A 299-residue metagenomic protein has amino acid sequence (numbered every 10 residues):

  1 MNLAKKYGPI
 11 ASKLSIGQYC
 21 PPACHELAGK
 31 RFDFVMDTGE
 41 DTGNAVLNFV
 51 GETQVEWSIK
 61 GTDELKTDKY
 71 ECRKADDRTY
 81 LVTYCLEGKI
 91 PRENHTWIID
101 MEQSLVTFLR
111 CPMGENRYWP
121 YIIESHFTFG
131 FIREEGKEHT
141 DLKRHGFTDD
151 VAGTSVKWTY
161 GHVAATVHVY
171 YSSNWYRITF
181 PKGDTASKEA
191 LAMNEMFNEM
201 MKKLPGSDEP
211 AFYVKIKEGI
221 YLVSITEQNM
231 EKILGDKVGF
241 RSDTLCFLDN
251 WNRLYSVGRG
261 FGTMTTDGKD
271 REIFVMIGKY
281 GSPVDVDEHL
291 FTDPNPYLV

Functional and structural regions predicted by a protein language model:
M1-Q54, S58-K60, P296-L298: Hydrophobic, helix-prone linear segments
H25-R31, V46-V55, K74-T79, W97-V106 (+7 more regions): Short, solvent-exposed coil/turn segments at beta-strand boundaries
L27-V35, G39-T42, K137-T179: Surface-exposed interaction/gating patches
F32-D37, E56-I59, V82-E87, V156-Y160 (+2 more regions): Short beta-strand segments that buttress and anchor functional surface loops
D37-R73, V163-V214: N-terminal glycine/threonine-rich, aromatic-flanked beta-hairpin/loop signature
C85-I99, T107-C111, L191, N198-E199 (+2 more regions): Long compositionally biased, domain-poor regions of proteins
S104-F127, L245, W251-K279: Helix-rich interaction surfaces within compact, conserved domain-sized segments that mediate assembly or partner
F108-Y160: Surface-exposed beta-loop interaction hotspot
